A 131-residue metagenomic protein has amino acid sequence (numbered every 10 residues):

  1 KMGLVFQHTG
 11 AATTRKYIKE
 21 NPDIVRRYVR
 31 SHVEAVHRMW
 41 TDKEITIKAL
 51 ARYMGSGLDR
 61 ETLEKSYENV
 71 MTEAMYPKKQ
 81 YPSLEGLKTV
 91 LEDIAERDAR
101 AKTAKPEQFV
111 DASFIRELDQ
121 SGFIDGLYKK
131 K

Functional and structural regions predicted by a protein language model:
K1-I18, V29, E68-M71, E107 (+1 more regions): Periplasmic-binding protein-like
G3, G10-A12, G55-G57, G86 (+2 more regions): Residue-identity detector for glycine
Q7-A12, R26-W40, P106-D111, F123-K129: Charged, low-complexity, helix/coiled-coil-prone segments
E20-K102: Secondary-structure end/capping motifs
L91, A95-K131: Conserved C-terminal helix/tail region of periplasmic/extracytoplasmic solute-binding proteins
